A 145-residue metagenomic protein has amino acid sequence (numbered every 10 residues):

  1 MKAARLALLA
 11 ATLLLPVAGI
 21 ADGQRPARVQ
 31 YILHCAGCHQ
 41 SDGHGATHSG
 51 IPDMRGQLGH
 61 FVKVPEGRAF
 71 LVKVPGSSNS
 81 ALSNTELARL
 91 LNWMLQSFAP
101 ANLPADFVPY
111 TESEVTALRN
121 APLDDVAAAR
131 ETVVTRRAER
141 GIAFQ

Functional and structural regions predicted by a protein language model:
M1-L9: Bacterial N-terminal signal peptides that target proteins for export
L14-Q30, D42-G45: Electrostatic cytochrome c docking/interface patches
R28, H44-S80: Gly/Gly-Pro-rich "capping" loops immediately C-terminal to redox-active cysteine motifs in periplasmic/lumenal
Y31-S41, L90: The canonical Cys-X-X-Cys-His
H39-G45, L95-Q96: Detector for the c-type heme attachment site
V74-P75, L91-S97: Bilobed periplasmic-binding protein/Venus flytrap-like ligand-binding cleft at the lobe interface of extracytoplasmic
A81-L91: Mature extracytoplasmic domains of secretory-pathway proteins
T85, Q96-Q145: Flexible coil segments in periplasmic/lumen-exposed cytochrome c-class electron-transfer proteins
